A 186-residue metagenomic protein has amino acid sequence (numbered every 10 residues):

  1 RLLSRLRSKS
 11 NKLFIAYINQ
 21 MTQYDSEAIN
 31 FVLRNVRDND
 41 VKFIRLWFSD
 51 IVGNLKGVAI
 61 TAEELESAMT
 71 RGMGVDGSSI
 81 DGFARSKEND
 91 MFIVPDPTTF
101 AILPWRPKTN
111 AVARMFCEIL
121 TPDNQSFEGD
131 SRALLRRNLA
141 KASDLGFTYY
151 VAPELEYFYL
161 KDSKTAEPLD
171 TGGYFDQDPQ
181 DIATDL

Functional and structural regions predicted by a protein language model:
R1-Q20: N-terminal amphipathic/basic-hydrophobic helices that include classical n-h-c signal peptides and signal-anchor
M21-L186: Glycine-rich, acidic/polar active-site loops that bind/position phosphate-bearing ligands
